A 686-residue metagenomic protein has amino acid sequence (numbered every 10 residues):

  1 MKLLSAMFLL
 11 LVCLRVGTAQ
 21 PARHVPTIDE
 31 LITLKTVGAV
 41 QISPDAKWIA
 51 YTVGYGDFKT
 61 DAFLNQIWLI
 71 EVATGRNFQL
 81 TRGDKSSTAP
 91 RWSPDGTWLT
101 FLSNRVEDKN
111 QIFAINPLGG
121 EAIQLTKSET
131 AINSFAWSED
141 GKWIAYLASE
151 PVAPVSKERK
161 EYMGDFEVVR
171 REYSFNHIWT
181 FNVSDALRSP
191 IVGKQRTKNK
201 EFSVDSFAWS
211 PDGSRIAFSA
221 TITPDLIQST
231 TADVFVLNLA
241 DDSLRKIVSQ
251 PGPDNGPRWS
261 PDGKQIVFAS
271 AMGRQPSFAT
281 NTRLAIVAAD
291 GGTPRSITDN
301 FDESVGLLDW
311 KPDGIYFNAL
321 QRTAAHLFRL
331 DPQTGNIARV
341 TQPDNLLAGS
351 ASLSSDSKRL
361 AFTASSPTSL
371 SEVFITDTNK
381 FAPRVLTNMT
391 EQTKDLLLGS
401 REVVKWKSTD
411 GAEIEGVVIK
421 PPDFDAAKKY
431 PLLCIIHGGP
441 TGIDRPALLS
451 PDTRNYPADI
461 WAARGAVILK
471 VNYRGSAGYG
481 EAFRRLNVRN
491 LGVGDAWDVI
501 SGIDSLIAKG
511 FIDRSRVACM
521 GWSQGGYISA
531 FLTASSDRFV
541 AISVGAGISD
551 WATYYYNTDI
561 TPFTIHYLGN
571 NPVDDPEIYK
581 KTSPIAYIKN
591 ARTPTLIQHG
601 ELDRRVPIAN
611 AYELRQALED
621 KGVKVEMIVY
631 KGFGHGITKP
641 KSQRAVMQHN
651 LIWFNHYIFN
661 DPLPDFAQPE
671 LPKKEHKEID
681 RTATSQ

Functional and structural regions predicted by a protein language model:
S5-R15: Bacterial N-terminal signal peptides
Q20-K35, S189-T197: A short helix->beta-strand "capping" segment at the edge of beta-propeller domains
D29-N65: Beta-strand-rich domains and repeat architectures in extracellular enzymes and scaffolds, especially beta-propellers
I42, W92, W137, W209 (+3 more regions): Residue-level recognition of a conserved intra-blade site in WD40 beta-propeller repeats
A46-I49, G96-T100, G141-I144, G213-A217 (+3 more regions): Hydrophobic beta-strand positions that form the internal "hydrophobic ladder" of WD40/Gbeta-like beta-propeller blades
V53-Q66, T81-S87, T100-F113, E121 (+12 more regions): A flexible loop/linker signature enriched in serine peptidases of the S9 family
E71-G75, N116-G120, V183-A186, N238-D242 (+3 more regions): Short loop/turn segments that connect beta-strands within beta-propeller blades
A348-Q686: Serine-hydrolase catalytic core recognition
